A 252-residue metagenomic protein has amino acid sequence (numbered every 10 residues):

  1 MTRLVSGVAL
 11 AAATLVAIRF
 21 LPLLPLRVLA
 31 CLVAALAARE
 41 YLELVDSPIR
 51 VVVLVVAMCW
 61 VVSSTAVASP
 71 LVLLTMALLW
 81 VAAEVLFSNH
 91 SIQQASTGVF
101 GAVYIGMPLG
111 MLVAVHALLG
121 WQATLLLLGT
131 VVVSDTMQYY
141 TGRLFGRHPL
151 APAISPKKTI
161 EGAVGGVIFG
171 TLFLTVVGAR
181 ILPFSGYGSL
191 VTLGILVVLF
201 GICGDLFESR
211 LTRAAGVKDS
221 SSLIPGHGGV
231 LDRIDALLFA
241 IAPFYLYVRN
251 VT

Functional and structural regions predicted by a protein language model:
M1-L196: Membrane-embedded alpha-helical bundles of polytopic integral membrane proteins
V133-R143, G201-R213: Short helical (or helix-break) motifs at transmembrane helix termini and adjacent helical loops in multi-pass membrane
M137, V164, L231-F239: Membrane-embedded alpha-helical segments of transport systems, primarily multispan ion/solute transporters
V197-G201, P225: Transmembrane alpha-helix interface/packing and boundary motifs in multi-pass membrane proteins, characterized by
R213-L237: Interfacial loop-to-transmembrane junctions
Y245-T252: Juxtamembrane boundary at the C-terminal end of a transmembrane helix
